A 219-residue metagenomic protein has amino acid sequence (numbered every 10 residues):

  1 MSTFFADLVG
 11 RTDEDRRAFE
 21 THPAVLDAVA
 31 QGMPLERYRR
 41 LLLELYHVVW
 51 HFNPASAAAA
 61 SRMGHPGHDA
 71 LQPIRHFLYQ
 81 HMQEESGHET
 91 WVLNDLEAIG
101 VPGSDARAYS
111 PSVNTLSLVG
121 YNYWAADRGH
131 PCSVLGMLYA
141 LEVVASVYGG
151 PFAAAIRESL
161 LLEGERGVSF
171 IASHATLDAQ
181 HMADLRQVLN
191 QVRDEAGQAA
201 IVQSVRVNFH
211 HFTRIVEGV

Functional and structural regions predicted by a protein language model:
M1-V219: Non-heme di-metal
